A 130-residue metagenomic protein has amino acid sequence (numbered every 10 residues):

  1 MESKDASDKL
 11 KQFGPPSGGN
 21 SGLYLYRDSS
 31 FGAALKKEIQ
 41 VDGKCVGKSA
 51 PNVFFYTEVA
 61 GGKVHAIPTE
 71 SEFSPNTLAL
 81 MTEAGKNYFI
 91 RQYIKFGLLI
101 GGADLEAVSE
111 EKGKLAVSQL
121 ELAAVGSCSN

Functional and structural regions predicted by a protein language model:
M1-N130: Short loop/turn and low-complexity linker motifs enriched in small/turn-promoting residues
